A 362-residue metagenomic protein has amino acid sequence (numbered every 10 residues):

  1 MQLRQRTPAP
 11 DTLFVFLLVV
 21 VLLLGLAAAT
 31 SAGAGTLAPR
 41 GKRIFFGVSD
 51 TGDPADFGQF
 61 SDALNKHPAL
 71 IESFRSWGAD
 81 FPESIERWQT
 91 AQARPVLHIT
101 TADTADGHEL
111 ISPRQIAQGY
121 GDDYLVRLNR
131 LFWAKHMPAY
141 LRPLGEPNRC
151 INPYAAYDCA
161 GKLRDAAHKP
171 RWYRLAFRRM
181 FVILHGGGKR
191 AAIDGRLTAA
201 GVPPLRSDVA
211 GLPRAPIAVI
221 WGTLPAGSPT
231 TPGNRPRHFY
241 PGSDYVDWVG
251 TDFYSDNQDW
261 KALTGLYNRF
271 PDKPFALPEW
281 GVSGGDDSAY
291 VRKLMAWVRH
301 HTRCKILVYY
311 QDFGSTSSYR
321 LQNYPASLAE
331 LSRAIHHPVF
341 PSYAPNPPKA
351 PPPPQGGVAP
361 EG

Functional and structural regions predicted by a protein language model:
V15-A27: Bacterial N-terminal signal peptides
A34-D80: Boundary/entry segment of secreted carbohydrate-active catalytic domains
L37-T51, A139, P278-E361: Substrate-binding cleft of secreted/luminal carbohydrate-active enzymes
F45-V48, P68-F74, R94-I99, A139-P143 (+4 more regions): Structural recognition of the beta-strand scaffold that forms the well-ordered cores of secreted hydrolase catalytic
T51-L64, D80-E86, L125, P229-G242 (+2 more regions): Short, acidic/polar
D80-T100, P241-D287: Glycoside hydrolase catalytic-domain groove-lining segments
E83-P204, R214-P216, L307-Y310, Y319-A326 (+1 more regions): Substrate-binding cleft of extracellular glycoside hydrolase catalytic domains
Y173-G265, D286-K293: Extracellular glycoside hydrolase catalytic/binding regions
